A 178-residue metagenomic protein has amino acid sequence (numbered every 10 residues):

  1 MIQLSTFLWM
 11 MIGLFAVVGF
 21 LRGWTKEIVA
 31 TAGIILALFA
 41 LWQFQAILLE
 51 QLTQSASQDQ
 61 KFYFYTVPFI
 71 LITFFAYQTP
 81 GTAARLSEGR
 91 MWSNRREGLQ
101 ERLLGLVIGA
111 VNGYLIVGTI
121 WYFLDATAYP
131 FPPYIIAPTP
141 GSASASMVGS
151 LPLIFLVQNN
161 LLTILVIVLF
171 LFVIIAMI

Functional and structural regions predicted by a protein language model:
M1-I178: Alpha-helical transmembrane segments and their juxtamembrane interface "caps" in small multi-pass membrane proteins
